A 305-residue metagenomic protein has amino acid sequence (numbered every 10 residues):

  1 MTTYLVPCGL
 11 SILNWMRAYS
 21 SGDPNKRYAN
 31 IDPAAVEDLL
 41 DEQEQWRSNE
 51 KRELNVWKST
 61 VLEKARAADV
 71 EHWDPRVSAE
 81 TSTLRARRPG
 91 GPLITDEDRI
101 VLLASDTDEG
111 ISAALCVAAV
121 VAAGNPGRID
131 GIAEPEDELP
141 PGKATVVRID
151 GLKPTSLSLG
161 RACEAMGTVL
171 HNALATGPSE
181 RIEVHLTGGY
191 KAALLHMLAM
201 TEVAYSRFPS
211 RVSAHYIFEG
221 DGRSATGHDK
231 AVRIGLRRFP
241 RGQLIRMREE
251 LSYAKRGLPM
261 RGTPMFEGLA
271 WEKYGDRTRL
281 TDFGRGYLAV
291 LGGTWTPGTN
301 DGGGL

Functional and structural regions predicted by a protein language model:
M1-E183, L195-L305: Long, low-complexity, Lys/Arg-enriched
H185-T187: A short helix-loop-helix "switch/interaction" segment in the helical subdomain of ASCE P-loop NTPases
K191: Polyanion-engaging groove/track-forming segments
